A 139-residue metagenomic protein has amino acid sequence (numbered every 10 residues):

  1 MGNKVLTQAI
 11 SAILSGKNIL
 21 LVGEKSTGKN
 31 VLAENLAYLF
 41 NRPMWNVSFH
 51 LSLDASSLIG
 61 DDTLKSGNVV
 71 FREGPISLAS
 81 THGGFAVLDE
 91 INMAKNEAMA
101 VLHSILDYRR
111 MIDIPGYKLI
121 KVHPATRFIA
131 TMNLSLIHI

Functional and structural regions predicted by a protein language model:
M1-I137: AAA+ P-loop NTPase catalytic core and its hallmark functional loops
